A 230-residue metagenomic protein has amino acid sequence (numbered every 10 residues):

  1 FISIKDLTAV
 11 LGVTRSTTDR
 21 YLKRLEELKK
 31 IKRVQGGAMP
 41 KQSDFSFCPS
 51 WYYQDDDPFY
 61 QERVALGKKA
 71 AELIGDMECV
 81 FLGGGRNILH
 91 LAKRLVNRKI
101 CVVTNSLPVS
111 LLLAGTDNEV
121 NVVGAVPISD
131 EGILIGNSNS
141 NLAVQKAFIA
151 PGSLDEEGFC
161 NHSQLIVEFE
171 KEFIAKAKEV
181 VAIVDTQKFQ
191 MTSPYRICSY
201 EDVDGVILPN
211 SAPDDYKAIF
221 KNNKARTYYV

Functional and structural regions predicted by a protein language model:
F1-K5, A9-F81, A92-C101, L113-N118: HTH-adjacent hinge/linker in prokaryotic transcriptional regulators
S3-K5, G12, E27, R33 (+1 more regions): Conserved phosphate- and dinucleotide-binding cores of soluble alpha/beta proteins, encompassing both enzyme active
M39-P40, I88-H90, S110, D155-E156: Short, active-site-adjacent cap segments at secondary-structure transitions
G84-R86: Short, well-ordered beta-to-alpha junction loops that form the rim of enzyme active sites and present histidine/acidic
H90-A92, E131: Residue-level recognition of conserved structural "scaffold" positions that shape functional pockets and channels
